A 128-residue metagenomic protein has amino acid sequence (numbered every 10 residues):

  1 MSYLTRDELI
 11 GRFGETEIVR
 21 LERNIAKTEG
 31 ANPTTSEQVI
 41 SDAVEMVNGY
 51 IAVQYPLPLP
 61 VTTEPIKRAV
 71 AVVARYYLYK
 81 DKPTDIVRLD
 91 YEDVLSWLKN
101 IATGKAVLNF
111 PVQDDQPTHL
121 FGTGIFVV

Functional and structural regions predicted by a protein language model:
M1-E64, T118-V128: Conserved short "hinge" loops at termini or chain/domain junctions
D42-E45, V72, Y76: Short, residue-level hotspots on alpha-helical faces of the histone-fold and other alpha-helical interaction modules
P65-V73: Core structural elements
V73-V128: Short loop/turn elements at secondary-structure junctions
